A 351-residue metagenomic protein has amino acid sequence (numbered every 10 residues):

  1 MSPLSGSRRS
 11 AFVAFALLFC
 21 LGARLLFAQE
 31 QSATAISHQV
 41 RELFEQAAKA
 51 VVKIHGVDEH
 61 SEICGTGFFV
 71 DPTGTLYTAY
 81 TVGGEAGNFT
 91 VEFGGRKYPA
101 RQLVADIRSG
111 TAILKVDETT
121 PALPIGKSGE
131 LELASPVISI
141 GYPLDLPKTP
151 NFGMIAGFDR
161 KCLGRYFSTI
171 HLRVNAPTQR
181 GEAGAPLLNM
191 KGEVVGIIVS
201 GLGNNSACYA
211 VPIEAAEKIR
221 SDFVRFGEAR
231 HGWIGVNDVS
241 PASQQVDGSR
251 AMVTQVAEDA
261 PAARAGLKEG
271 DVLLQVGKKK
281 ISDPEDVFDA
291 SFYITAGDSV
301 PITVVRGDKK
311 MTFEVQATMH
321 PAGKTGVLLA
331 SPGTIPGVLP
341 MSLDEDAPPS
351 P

Functional and structural regions predicted by a protein language model:
M1-A48, K53, E62, T75 (+3 more regions): N-terminal targeting leaders that route proteins to membranes or the secretory/organellar pathways
A28-Q31, E42, G95-Q102, K115 (+2 more regions): C-terminal recognition in membrane/secretory proteostasis and scaffolding
S37-F44, A48-V51, D71, T111 (+9 more regions): Extracytoplasmic/secreted envelope proteins and their assembly/folding machinery, especially bacterial periplasmic
A48-A50, A112-L123, T149-S206, I213 (+5 more regions): Active-site region of chymotrypsin-like
K53, D58-C64, F69-T149, H171 (+7 more regions): Conserved active-site neighborhood of the chymotrypsin/trypsin-like protease fold
G74, A134-I140, G192, A262 (+1 more regions): A structural signal for short beta-strand/turn segments enriched in small hydrophobics and glycine
Y77, V195-G196, L274, M311: Generic structural signal for well-ordered beta-strand positions
